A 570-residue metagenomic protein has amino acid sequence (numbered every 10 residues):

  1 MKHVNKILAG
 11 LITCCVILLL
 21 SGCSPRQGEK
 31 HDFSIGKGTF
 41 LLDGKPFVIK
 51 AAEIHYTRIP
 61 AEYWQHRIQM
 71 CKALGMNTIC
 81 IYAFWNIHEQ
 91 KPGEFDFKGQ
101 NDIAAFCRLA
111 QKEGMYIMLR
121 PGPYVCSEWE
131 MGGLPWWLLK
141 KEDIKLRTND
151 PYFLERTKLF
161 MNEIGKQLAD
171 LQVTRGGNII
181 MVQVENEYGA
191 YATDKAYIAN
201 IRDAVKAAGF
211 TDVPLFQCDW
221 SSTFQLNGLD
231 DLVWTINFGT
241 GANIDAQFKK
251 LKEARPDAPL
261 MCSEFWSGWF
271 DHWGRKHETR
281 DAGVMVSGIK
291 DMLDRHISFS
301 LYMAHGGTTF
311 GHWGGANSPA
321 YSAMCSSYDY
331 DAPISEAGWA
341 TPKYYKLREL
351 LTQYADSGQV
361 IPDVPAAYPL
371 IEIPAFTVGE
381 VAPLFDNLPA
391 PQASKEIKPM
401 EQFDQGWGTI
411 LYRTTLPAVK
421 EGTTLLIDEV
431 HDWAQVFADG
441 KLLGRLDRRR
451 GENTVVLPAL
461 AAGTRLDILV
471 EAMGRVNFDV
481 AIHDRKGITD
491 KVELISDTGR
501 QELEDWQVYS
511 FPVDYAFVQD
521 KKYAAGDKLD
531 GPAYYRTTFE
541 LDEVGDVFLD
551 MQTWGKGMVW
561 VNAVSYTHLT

Functional and structural regions predicted by a protein language model:
C23-T78: N-terminal carbohydrate-binding accessory modules
H66-W129: Aromatic-lined substrate-binding rim segments of carbohydrate-active enzymes
G93-G99, P123-R147, I198, V233-W234 (+1 more regions): Aromatic- and acidic-residue-enriched segments that line the glycan-binding/catalytic groove of carbohydrate-active
R156-L226: Active-site neighborhood of glycoside hydrolase catalytic domains
A190-A207, W220-K250, F310-G315: Substrate-binding cleft/loops of secretory-pathway carbohydrate-active enzymes
G241-P333, W339: Catalytic-core region of carbohydrate-active enzymes that cleave or remodel glycosidic bonds
G422-F437, F539-N562: Aromatic-lined ligand-binding clefts that engage carbohydrates, nucleic acids, or primary amines
T567-T570: Conserved small/polar residues in nucleotide/adenosyl-binding loops
